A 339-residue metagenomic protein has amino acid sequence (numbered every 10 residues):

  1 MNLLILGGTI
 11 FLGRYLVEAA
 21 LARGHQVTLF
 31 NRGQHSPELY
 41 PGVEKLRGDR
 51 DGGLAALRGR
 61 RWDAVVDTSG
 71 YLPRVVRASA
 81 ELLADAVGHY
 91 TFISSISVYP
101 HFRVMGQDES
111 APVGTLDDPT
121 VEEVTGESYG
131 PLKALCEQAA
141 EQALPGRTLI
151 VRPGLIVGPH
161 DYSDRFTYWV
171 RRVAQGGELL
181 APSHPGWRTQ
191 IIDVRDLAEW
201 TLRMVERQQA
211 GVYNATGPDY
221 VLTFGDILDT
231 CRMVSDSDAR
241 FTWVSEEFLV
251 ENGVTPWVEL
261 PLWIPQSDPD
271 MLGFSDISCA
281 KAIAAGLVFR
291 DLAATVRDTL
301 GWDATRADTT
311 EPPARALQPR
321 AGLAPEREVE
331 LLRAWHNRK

Functional and structural regions predicted by a protein language model:
L3-R23: N-terminal Rossmann NAD(P)H-binding glycine-rich loop of SDR-like oxidoreductase domains
T9, Q34-G88, F92, V98-H101: NAD(P)H-binding glycine-rich loop region in Rossmannoid oxidoreductase-like domains and their noncatalytic homologs
Q26-R32: Conserved glycine-rich Rossmann-like NAD(P)H-binding loop of the short-chain dehydrogenase/reductase
A78-A134, Q142-A143, L149: Conserved Rossmann-fold NAD(P)-dependent oxidoreductase catalytic core, especially the SDR/UDP-sugar
C136-H160: Conserved beta-loop-beta element that borders a ligand/cofactor-binding pocket
D164-W169, P182-R207, G211-N214, G225-D226 (+1 more regions): Substrate-positioning beta->alpha
V170-P182, S237, G273: A short C-terminal helix-loop "cap" of Rossmann-like NAD(P)-dependent dehydrogenase/epimerase domains
M204-A280, R297-L300, A307-K339: Mid/C-terminal beta-alpha module of Rossmann-like enzyme folds, strongest in SDR-family dehydrogenases/epimerases
